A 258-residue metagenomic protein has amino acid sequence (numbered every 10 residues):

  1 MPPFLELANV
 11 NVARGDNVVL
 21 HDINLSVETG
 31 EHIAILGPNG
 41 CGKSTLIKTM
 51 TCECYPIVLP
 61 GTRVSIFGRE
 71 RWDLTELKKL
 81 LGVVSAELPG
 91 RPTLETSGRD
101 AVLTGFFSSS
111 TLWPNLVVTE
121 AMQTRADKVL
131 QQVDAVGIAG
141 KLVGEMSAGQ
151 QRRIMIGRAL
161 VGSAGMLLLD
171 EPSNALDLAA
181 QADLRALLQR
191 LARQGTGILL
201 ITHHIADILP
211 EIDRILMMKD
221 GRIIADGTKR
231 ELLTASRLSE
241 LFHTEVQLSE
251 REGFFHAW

Functional and structural regions predicted by a protein language model:
L5, L20-D22: Conserved structural motif at the start of ABC-family nucleotide-binding domains
L103, V118-I138: Conserved ABC ATPase "signature" region
V117, L142-M146: Conserved ABC ATPase signature
L167-E171: Catalytic Walker B motif of ABC-type/P-loop ATPase nucleotide-binding domains
T202-H203: H-loop/switch region of ABC-family ATPase nucleotide-binding domains
S236-W258: ABC ATPase nucleotide-binding domains
